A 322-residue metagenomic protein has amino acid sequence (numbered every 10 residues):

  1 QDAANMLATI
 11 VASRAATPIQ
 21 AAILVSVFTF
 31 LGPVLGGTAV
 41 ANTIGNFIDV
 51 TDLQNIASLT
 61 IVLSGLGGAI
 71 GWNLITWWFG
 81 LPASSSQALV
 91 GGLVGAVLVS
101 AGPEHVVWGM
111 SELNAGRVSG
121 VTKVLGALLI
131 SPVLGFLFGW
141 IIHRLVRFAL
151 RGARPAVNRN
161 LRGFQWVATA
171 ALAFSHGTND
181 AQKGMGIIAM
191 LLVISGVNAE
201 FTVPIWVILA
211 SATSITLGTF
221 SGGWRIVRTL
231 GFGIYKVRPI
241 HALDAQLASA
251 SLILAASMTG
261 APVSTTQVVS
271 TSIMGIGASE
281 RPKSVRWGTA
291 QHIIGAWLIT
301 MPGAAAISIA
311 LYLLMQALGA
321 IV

Functional and structural regions predicted by a protein language model:
A3-V322: Multi-pass alpha-helical transmembrane bundle typical of ion/small-solute transporters and intramembrane aspartyl
